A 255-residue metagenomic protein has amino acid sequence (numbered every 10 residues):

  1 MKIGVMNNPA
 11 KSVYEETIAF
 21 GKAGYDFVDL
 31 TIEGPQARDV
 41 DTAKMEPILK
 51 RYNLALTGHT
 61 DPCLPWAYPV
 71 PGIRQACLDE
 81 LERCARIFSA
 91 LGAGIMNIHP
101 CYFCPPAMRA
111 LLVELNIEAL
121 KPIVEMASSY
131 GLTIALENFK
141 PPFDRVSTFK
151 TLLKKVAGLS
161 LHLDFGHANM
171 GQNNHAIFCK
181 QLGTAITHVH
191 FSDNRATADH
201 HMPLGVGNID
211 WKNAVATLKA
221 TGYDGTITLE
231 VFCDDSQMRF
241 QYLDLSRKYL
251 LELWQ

Functional and structural regions predicted by a protein language model:
M1-K2, P9-G21, F143-H162, A168-Q255: Histidine-acidic metal/acid-base catalytic patches
M1-S89, R247-Q255: N-terminal pre-domain/capping segments
I3-N7, V28-L30, L56-T60, M96-I98 (+4 more regions): Hydrophobic faces of well-ordered beta-strands that scaffold small-molecule active sites in alpha/beta enzyme cores
G4-M6, E33-G34, G72-I73, L111-L112 (+3 more regions): A generic structural signal for short
T17-A23, D39-G58, R83-G92, E125-S129 (+3 more regions): Acidic (Asp/Glu)-rich catalytic clusters
I32-Q36, C63-P65, Y102-F103, F139-P141 (+2 more regions): Short histidine/acidic/glycine/proline-rich micro-motifs that form metal- and phosphate-coordinating active-site loops
R51, A67-S160, M170, F240-Q241: Active-site acidic/histidine proton-transfer and metal-coordination neighborhood in alpha/beta enzyme cores
P62-W66, Y102-P105, D193-D199: Conserved radical SAM core fold
